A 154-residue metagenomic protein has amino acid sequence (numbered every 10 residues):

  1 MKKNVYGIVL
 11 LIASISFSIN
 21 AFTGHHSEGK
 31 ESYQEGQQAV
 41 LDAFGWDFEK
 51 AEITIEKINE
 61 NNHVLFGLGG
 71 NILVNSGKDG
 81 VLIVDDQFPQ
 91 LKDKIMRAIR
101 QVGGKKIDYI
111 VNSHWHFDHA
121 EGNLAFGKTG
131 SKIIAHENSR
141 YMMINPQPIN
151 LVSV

Functional and structural regions predicted by a protein language model:
M1-I8: Bacterial N-terminal signal peptides that target proteins for export
V9-S18: Bacterial N-terminal signal peptides
N20-A43, K132: N-terminal non-globular leader segments, chiefly Sec-dependent signal peptides
T23, G29, S76, Q90-K105: Helix-coil boundary/capping segments in enzymes
A43-K57: Short acidic, Pro/Gly- and aromatic-enriched capping/linker segments at domain boundaries
A51, G69, G127: Short, small/polar residue-rich loop motifs at catalytic or cofactor-binding pockets
T54-R97: Conserved beta-strand hairpin/beta-sheet module of binuclear metal-dependent hydrolase folds, prominently
R97-V154: Active-site HxH/HxHxD metal-binding segment of metal-dependent hydrolases
